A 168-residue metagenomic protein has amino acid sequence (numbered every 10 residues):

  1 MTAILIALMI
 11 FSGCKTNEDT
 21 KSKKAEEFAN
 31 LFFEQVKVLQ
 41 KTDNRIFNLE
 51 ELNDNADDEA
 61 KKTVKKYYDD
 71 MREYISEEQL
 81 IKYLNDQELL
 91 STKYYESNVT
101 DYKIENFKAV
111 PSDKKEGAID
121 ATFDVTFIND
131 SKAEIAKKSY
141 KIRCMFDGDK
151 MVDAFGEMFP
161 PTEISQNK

Functional and structural regions predicted by a protein language model:
M1-I4: Sec-dependent signal peptide recognition, specifically the positively charged N-region followed immediately by
I10-G13: C-terminal motif of bacterial Sec signal peptides marking the signal peptidase cleavage site
K15-N17: Bacterial signal peptide processing site
T20-K93: Core segments of small alpha/beta cavity-forming domains
K82-Y83, N98-Y102, A121-F123, S131-A133: A short linear-motif detector with a strong N-terminal bias
T92-S112: A short, amphipathic edge element
V110-K168: Exposed beta-sheet edge and beta->alpha loop/turn motif
